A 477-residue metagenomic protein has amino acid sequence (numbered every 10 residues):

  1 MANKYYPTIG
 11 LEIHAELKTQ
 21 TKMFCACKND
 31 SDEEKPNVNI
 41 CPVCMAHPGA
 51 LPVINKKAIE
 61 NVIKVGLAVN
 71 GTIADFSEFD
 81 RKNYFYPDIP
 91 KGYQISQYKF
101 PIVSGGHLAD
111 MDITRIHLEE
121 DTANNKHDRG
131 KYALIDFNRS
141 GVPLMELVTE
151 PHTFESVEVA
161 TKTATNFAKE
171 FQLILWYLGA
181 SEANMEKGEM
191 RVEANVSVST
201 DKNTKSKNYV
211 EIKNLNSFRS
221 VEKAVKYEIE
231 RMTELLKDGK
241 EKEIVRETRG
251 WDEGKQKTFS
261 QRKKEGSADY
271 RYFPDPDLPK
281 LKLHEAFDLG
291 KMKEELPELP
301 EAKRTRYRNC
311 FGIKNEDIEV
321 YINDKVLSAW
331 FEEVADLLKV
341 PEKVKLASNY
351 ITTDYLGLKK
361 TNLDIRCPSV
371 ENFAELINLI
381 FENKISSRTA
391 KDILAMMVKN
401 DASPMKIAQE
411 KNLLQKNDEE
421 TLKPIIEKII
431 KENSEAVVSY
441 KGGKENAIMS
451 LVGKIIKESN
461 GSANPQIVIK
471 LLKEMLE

Functional and structural regions predicted by a protein language model:
M1-E298, N315, L337-V340, T353: Basic, nucleic-acid-interacting segments
K18, N195, E230, S348 (+7 more regions): Amphipathic alpha-helical core segments of compact helical bundles
K187-T200, R308-E333, V344-T361, M397-A402: Core structural elements
R304-R308, E332-D336, L356, A374-F381 (+2 more regions): Amphipathic alpha-helical segments within well-ordered protein domains
D317, W330, K343-I351, N372 (+6 more regions): Residue-level detector of well-ordered alpha-helical segments, enriched for hydrophobic/aromatic packing positions
P341-A347, Y355-C367, E375-I380, K384: M16/insulysin-pitrilysin zinc metalloprotease superfamily fold
D364-N378, S387-K457: Strongly charged, low-complexity linkers/loops
E445-E477: Short, amphipathic C-terminal "tail helix"
